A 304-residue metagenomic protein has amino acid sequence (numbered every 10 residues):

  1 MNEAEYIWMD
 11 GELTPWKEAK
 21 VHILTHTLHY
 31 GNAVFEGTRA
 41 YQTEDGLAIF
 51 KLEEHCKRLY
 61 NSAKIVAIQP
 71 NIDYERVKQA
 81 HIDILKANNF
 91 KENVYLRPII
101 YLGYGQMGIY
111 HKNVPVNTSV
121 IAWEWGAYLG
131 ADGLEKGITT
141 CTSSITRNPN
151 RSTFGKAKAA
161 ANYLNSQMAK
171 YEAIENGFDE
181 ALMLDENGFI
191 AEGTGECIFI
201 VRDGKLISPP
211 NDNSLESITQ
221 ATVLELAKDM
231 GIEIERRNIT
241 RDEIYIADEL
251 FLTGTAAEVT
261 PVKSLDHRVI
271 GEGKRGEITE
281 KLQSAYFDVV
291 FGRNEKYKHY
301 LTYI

Functional and structural regions predicted by a protein language model:
M1-I72, R76-D83, M107-I304: Helix-start/capping segments and mature chain N-termini
K86-V94, I232: Short secondary-structure junctions
Y101-Q106: Short, internal active-site loops enriched in acidic
